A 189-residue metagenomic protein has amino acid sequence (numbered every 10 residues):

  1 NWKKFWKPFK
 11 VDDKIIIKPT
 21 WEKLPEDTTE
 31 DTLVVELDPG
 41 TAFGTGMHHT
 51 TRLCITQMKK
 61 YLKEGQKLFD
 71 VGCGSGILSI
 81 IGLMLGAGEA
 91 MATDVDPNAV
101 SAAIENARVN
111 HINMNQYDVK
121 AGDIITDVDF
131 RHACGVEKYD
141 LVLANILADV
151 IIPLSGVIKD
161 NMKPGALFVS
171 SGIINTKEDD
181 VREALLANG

Functional and structural regions predicted by a protein language model:
N1-T28: N-terminal auxiliary segments of SAM/dcSAM-dependent transferases
D13-I15, Q66, A166: Surface-exposed loop/turn positions
K18-P19, A92, S170: Hydrophobic residues in well-ordered beta-strands that form the structural core
T29-P39: A short, charged helix-loop
T41, T45-D123: Conserved SAM/SAH cofactor-binding pocket of Class I
V95-G189: S-adenosylmethionine
